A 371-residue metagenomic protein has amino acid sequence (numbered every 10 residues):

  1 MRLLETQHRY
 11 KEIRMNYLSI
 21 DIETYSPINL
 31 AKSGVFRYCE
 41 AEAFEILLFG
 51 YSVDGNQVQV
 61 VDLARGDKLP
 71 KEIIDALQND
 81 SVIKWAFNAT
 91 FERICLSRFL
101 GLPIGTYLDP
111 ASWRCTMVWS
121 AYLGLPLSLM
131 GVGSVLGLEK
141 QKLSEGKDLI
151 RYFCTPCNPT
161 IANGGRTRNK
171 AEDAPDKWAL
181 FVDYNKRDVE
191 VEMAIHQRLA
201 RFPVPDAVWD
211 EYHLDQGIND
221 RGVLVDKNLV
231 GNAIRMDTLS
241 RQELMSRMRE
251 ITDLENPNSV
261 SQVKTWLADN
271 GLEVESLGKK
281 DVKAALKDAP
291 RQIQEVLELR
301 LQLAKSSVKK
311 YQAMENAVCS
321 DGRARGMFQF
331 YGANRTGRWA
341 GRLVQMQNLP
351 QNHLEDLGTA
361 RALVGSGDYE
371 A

Functional and structural regions predicted by a protein language model:
H8: Cationic, low-complexity basic patches in intrinsically disordered or flexible, solvent-exposed regions
E12-L30, L48-G50, D148-A371: Conserved "right-hand" nucleotidyltransferase catalytic core of DNA-directed polymerases
I22-I28, R37-C39, N88: Ser/Thr-glycine-rich phosphate-binding loops at phosphate-binding pockets of nucleotides, nucleotide cofactors
P27-A31, V60-L63: Cytochrome P450 core scaffold surrounding the K-helix E-X-X-R motif and the conserved "meander" helix-loop region
N29-L48: A short alpha/beta connector and helix-capping loop motif
F44-I46, G50-Y51, G55-A200, E355-L357 (+1 more regions): Active-site-proximal helix-loop-helix substrate-binding element of RNase H-like nuclease domains
